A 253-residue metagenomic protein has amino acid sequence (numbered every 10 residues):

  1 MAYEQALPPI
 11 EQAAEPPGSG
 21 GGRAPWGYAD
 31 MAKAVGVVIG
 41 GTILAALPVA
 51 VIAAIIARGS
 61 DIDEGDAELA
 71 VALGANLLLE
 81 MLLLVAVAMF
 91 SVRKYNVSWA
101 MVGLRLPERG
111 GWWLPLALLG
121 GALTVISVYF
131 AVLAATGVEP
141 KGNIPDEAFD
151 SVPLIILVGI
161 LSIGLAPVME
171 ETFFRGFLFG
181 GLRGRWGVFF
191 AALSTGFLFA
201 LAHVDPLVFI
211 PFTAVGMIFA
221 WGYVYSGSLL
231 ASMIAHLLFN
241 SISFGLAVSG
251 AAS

Functional and structural regions predicted by a protein language model:
M1-L106, G110, A135, S241-S253: N-terminal, membrane-interfacial amphipathic/helix-forming hydrophobic leader that caps and precedes the first
A32-G36, L73-G74, G111-L119, I156-I160 (+3 more regions): Hydrophobic alpha-helical transmembrane segments
A53-L73, N96-A166, G184, S253: Juxtamembrane helix-loop-helix connectors linking adjacent transmembrane helices in multi-pass membrane enzymes
L78-L82, V152, I160, I210-M217: Membrane-embedded alpha-helical segments of multi-pass membrane proteins, especially the transmembrane helices
V92, R183, Y223-V224: Helix-capping/transition residues at the boundaries of transmembrane alpha-helices and the short helical linkers
V168-F173, F177-L178, D205, L238-I242: Active-site His/Glu-centered metal-binding helix of metallohydrolases
G180-A192: Solvent-exposed interhelical
F189-S253: Functionally important transmembrane alpha-helices
